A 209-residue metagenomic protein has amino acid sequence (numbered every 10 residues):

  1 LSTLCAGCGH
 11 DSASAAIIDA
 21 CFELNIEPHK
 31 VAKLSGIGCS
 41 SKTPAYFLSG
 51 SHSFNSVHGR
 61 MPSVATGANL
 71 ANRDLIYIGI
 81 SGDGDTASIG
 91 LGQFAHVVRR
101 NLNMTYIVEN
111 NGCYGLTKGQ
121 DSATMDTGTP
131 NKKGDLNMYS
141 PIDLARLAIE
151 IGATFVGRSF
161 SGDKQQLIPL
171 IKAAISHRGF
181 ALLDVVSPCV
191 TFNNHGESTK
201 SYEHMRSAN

Functional and structural regions predicted by a protein language model:
L1-T3, A153-T154: Short glycine/proline- and acidic residue-enriched helix-loop micro-motifs that form flexible lids or anion-recognition
S2, G7-S14, H58, M138 (+2 more regions): Electropositive phosphate-/nucleotide-binding environments in soluble metabolic enzymes
S2-V57: Active-site diphosphate/adenylate-binding microenvironment
A6, L24-P28, S56, N69-R73 (+4 more regions): Solvent-exposed alpha-helices and their adjacent loops that cap or buttress functional pockets in soluble metabolic
G7-S12, C39-S40, G84-T86, D163-K164 (+1 more regions): Gly/Ser/Thr-rich loops at beta-strand to alpha-helix junctions that form or flank small-molecule/cofactor-binding
I37-C113: Thiamine diphosphate
S88-I89, Q93-M104, E109, C113-N209: Glycine-rich ThDP/TPP pyrophosphate-binding loop and its adjacent helix/strand module within ThDP-dependent enzymes
